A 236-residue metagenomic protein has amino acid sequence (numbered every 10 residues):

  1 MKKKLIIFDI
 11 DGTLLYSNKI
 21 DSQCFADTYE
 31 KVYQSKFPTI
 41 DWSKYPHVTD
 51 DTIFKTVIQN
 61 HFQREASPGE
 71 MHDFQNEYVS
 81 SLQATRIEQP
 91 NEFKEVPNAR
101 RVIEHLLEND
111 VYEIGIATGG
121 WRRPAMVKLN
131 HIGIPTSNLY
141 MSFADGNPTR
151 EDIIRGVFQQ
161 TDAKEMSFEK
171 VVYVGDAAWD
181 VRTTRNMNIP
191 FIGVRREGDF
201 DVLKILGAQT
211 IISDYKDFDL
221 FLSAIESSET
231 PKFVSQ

Functional and structural regions predicted by a protein language model:
M1-F8, A66, S223, S227-Q236: Non-catalytic pre-domain segments flanking phosphatase-related domains
K3-I10, L14-P97, R101: N-terminal helical cap/lid subdomain that shapes the substrate entry/recognition surface in HAD-like hydrolases
K31-K36, F62-E65, N109-D110, G133-T136 (+1 more regions): Short helix-capping segments at alpha-helix termini
N91-E92, G115, G120-V172, A178-M187: Substrate-recognition "cap/lid" segment bordering the active-site pocket of phosphatases
A99-D110: Catalytic-core regions built around general acid/base machinery
N109-Y112, T161-F168, I225-E229: Glycine-rich phosphate-binding loop signature in dinucleotide/nucleotide-binding domains
G133-M141, V202-L222: Structural recognition of alpha->loop->beta junctions
Y173-S213: Acidic, Mg2+-coordinating phosphoryl-transfer loop and its flanking beta/alpha structural elements, shared across
